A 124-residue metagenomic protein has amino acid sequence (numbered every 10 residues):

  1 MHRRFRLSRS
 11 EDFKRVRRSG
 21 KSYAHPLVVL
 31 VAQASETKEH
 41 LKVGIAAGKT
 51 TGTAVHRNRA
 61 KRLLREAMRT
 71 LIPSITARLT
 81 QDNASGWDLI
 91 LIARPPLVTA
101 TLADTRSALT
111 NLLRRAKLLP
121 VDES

Functional and structural regions predicted by a protein language model:
M1-S124: Positively charged, solvent-exposed patches that mediate nucleic-acid binding
